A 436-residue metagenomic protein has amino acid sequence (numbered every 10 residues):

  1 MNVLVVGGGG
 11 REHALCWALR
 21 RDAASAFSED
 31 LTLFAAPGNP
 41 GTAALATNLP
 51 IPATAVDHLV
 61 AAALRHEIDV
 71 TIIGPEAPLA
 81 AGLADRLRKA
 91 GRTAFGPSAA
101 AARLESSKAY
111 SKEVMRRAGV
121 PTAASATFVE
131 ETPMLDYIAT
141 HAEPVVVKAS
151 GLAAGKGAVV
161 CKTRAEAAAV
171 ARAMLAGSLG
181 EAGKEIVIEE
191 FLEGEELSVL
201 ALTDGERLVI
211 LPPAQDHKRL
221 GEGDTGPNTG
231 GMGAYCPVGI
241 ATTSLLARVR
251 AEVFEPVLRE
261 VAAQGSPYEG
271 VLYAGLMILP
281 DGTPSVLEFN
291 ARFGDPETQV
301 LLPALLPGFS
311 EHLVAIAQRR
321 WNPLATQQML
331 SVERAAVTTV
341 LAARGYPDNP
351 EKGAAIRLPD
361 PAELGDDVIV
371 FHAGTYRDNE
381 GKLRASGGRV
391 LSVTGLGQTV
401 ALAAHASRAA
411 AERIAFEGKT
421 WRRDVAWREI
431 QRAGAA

Functional and structural regions predicted by a protein language model:
M1-A100: ATP-binding N-terminal substructure of ATP-dependent carboxylate-amine bond-forming enzymes
A26-F27, G41-T42, R65, F95 (+13 more regions): Solvent-exposed alpha-helices and their adjacent loops that cap or buttress functional pockets in soluble metabolic
N48-A55, A126-E130, C161: Short acidic-hydrophobic, aromatic-tinged amphipathic segments that line or gate anion-handling sites
F95-G157: A conserved helix-loop-beta module that forms one wall/lid of the active-site cleft in ATP-utilizing catalytic domains
G157-L302: Internal nucleotide-binding/catalytic subdomain
R250-L272, N290-D367, D378: Active-site "cap" helix and flanking loop/linker of ATP-utilizing ligase/carboxylase catalytic domains
T375-E380, R384-A436: Generic C-terminus detector
